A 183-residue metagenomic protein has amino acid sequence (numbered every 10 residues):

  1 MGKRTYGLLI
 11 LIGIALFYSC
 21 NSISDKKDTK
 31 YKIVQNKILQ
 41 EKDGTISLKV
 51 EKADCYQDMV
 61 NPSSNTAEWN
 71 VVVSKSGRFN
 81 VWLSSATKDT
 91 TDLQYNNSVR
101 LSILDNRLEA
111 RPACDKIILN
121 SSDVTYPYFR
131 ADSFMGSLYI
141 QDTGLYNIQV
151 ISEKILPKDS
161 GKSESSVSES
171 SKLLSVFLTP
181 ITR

Functional and structural regions predicted by a protein language model:
M1-G7: Bacterial N-terminal signal peptides that target proteins for export
L9-F17: Bacterial N-terminal signal peptides
C20-R183: Extracytoplasmic
